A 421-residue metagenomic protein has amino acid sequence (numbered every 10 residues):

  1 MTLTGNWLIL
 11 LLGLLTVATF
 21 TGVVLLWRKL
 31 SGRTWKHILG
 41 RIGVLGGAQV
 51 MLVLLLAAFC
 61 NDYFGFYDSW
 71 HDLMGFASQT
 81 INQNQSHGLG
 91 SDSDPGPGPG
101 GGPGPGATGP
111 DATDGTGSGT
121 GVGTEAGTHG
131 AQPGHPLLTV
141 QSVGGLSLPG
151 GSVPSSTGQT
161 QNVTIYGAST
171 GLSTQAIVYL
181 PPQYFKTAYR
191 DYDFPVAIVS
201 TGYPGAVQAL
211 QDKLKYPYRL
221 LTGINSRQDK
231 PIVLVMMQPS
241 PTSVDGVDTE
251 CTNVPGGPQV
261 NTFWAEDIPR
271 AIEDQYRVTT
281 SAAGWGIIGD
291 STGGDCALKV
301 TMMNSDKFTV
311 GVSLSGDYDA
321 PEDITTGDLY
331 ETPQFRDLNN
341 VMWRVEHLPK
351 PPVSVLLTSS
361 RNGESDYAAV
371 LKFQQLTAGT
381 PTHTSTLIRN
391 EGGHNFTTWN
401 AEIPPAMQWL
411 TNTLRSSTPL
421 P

Functional and structural regions predicted by a protein language model:
M1-P421: Non-catalytic cap/lid and distal C-terminal segments of serine-dependent acyl enzymes
